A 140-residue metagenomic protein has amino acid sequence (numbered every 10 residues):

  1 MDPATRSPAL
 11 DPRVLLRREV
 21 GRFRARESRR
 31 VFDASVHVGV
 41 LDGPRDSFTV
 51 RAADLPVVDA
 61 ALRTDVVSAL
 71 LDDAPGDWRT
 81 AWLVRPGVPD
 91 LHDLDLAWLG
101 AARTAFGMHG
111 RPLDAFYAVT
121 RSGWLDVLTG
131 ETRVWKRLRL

Functional and structural regions predicted by a protein language model:
M1-R18, A25, R29, G39-G43 (+1 more regions): Divalent-metal-activated hydrolytic enzyme cores
E19-R26, A69, D73: Residues that form generic nucleotide/phosphate-binding pockets
R29-V31, D72-G76, G110: Flexible, charged surface loops at secondary-structure boundaries
F32-L71: Conserved mixed alpha/beta catalytic, RNA-binding, or beta-rich assembly cores of soluble enzyme, regulatory
S35, W78-W82, A115-Y117: Structural motif
D46, L91, D126: Short acidic, gly/pro-rich beta-turn/loop elements at beta-sheet edges and active-site/ligand-binding grooves
A53, A97-G100: Short, solvent-exposed amphipathic alpha-helical segments in soluble enzyme and RNA/protein-processing domains
P56-L96: Short HxH-centered metal-ligating active-site micro-motif
